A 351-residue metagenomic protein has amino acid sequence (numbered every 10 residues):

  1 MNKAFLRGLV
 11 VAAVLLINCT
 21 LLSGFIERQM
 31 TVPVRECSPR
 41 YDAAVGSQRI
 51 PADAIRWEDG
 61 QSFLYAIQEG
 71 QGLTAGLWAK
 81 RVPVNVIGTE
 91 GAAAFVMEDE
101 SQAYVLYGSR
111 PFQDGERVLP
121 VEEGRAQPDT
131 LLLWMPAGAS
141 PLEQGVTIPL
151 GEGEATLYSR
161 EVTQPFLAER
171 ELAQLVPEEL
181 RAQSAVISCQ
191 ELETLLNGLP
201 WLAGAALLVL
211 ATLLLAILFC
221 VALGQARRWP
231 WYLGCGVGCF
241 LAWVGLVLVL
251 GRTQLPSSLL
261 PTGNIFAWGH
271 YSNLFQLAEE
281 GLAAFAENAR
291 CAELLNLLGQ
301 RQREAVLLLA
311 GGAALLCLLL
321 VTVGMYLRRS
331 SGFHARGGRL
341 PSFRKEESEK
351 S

Functional and structural regions predicted by a protein language model:
R7-L22, C239-F240: Hydrophobic membrane-insertion alpha-helices, especially the h-region of bacterial N-terminal signal peptides
R28-P39, L255-G263: Alpha-helical transmembrane signal-anchor/signal-peptide segments
R28-V34, Y41-A52, L73-V82, R117 (+1 more regions): Short loop-to-beta-strand junctions
G46-T89, W134-M135, I148: Short beta-strand/loop micro-motif enriched in small hydrophobics and charged residues
F95-D129, W134-M135: Exposed loop and linker-edge segments at protein-protein interfaces
R170-G204, A292-R301: Short, aromatic-rich amphipathic segments at membrane interfaces that lie adjacent to a transmembrane helix or signal
T194-L223, L307-T322: Selective detector of the "anchor" transmembrane alpha-helix that sits immediately C-terminal
L210-L250, T322-K345: Juxtamembrane interface at the cytosolic side of transmembrane helices
